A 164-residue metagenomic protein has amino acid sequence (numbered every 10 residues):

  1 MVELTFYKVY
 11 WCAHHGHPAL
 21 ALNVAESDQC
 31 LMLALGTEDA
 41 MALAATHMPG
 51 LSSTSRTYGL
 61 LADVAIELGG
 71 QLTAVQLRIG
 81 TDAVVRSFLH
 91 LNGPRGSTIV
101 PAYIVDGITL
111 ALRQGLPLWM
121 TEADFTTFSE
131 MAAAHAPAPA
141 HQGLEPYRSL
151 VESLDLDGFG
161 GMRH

Functional and structural regions predicted by a protein language model:
M1-H164: Divalent-cation
